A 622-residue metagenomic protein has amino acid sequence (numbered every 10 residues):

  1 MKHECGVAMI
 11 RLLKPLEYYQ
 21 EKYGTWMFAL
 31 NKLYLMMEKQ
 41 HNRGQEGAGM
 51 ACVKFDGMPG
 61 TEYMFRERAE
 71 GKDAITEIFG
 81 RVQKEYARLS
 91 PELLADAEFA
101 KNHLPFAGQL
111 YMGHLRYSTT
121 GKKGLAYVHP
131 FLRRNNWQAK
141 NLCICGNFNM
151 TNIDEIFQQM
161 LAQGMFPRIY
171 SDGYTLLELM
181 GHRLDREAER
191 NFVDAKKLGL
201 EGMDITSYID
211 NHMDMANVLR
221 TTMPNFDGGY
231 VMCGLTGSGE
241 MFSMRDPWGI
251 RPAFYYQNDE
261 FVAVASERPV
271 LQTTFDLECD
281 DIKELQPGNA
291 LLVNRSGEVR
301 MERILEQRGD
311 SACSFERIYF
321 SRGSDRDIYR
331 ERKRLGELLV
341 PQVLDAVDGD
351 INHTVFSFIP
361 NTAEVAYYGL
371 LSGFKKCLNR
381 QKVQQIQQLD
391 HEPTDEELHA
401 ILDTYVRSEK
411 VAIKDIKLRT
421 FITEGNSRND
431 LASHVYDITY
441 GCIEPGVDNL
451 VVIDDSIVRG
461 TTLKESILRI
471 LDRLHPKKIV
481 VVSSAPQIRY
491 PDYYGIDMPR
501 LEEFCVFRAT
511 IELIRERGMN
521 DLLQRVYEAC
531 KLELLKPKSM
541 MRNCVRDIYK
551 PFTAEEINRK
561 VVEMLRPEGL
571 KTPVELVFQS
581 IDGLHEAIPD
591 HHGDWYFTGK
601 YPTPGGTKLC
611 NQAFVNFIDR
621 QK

Functional and structural regions predicted by a protein language model:
M1-Q286, L292-V355, I359-P360: Conserved short alpha-helical segments that host acidic/polar catalytic motifs at enzyme active sites
V193-A216, F374-P393, E397-V411, K417: Amphipathic alpha-helical
M223, S238-E240, R245, Q257 (+7 more regions): PRPP-dependent phosphoribosyltransferase catalytic core
N225-G228, E331-N352, V365, L370-G373 (+2 more regions): Phosphate/ATP-binding catalytic cores across multiple sugar-kinase/actin-like superfamilies, primarily ASKHA
G234, R245-D246, S266-R268, R295 (+6 more regions): Active-site proximal loops enriched in glycine and acidic residues that flank catalytic Cys/His/Asp and coordinate
L291, L339, F356, L370 (+2 more regions): Conserved hydrophobic/aromatic pocket- or pore-lining residues that grip, position, or stack substrates in active sites
G297-C313, F358-P393: Terminal amphipathic helices with adjacent charged low-complexity linkers/tails
F356, A363-L370, F374, S408 (+2 more regions): Extended, hydrophobic alpha-helical segments in both membrane/secreted and soluble proteins
